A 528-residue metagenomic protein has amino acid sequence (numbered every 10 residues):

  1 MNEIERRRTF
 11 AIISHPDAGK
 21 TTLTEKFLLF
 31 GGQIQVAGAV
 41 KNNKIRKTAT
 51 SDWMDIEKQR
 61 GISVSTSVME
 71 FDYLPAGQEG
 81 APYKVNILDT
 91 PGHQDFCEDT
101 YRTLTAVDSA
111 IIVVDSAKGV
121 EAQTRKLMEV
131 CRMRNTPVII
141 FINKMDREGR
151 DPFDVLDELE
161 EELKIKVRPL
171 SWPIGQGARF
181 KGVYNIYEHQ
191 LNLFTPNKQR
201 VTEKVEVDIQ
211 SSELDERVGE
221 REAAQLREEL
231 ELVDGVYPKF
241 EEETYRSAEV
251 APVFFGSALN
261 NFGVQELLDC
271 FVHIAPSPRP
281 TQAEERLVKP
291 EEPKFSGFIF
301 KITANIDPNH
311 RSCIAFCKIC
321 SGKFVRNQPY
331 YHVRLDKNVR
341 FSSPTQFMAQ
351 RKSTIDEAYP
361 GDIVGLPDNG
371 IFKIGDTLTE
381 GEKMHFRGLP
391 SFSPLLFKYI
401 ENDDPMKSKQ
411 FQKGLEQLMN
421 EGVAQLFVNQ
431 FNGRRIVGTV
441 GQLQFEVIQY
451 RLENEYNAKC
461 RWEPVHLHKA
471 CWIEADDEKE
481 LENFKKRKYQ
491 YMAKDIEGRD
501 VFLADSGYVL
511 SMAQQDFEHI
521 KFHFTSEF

Functional and structural regions predicted by a protein language model:
M1-F528: Structural and coupling elements of P-loop NTPases
